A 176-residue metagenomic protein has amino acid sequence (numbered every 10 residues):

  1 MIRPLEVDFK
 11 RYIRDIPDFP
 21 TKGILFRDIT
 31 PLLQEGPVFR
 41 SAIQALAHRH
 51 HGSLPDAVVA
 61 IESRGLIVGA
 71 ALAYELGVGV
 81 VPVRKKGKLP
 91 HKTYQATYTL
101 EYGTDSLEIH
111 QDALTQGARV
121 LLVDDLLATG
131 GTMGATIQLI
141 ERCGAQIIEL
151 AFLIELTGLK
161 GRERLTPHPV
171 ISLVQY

Functional and structural regions predicted by a protein language model:
M1-Y176: PRPP-associated nucleotide enzymes
